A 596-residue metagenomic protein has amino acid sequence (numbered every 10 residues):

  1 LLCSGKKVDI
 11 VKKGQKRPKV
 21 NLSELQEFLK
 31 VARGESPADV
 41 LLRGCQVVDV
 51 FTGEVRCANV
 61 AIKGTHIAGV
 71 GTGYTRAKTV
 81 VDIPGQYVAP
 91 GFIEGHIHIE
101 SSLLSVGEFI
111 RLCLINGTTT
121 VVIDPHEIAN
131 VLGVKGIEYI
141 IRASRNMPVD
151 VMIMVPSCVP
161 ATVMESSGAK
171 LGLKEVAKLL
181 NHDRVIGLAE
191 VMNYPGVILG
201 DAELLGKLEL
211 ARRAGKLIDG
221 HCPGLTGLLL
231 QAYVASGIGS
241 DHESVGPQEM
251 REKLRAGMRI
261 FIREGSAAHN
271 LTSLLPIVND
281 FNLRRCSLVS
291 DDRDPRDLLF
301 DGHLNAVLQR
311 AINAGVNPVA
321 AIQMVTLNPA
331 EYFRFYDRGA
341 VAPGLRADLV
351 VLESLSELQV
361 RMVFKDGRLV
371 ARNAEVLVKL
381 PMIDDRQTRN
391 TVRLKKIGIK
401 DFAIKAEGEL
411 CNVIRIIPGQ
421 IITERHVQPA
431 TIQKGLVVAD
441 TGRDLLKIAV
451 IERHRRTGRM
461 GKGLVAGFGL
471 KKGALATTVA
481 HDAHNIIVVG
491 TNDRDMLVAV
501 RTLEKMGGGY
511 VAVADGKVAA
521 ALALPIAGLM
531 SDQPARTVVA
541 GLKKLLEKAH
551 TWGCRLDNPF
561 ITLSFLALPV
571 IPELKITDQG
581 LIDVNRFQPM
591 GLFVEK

Functional and structural regions predicted by a protein language model:
L2-G64, A68, T72-G73, L114-N116 (+2 more regions): Active-site microenvironment of metallo-dependent hydrolases
K12-V31, I110-G215, F281, V518-A523 (+1 more regions): Divalent-metal coordination cores built from histidine and acidic residues
L41, G91-I93, I153, L288 (+1 more regions): Residue-level marker for buried hydrophobic side chains located in beta-strands that build the well-ordered beta-sheet
G73-R76, V80-N146, R494: Metal-associated gating/positioning segment near the N- to mid-region
H98-E100, H126-I128, P156-A161, V191-Y194 (+4 more regions): Active-site beta-loop-alpha junctions enriched in small/polar residues
L132-G136, T162-G168, L199-E203, L229-Y233 (+10 more regions): Short acidic, glycine/serine/threonine-rich loops at helix termini
G136, K170-E190, G196-F261, A268-L288 (+1 more regions): Histidine/acidic residue-rich metal-binding segments in metalloenzymes
